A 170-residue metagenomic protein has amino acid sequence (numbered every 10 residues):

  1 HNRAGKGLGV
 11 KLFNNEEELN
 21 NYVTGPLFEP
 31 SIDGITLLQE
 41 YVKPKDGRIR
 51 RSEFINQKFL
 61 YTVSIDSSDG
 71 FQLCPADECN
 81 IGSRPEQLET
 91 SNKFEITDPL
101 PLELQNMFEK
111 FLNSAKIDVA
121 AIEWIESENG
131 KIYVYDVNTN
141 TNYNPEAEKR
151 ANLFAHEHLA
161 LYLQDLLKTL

Functional and structural regions predicted by a protein language model:
A4, Q57, S127-G130: Short strand-connecting beta-turns/loops that link adjacent beta-strands
K6-G9, P145-E146: A short acidic, helix-capping loop that chelates divalent metal ions and anchors anionic groups
L8-L112: Phosphate-binding site of ATP-dependent enzymes
L37, L60-Y61, A120, Y133-Y135: Protein kinase-like catalytic core scaffold
D46, D118-V119: Residues that act as N-cap/strand-start positions at coil-to-secondary-structure junctions
D98-P99, N113-I117, E126-L170: C-terminal active-site "lid" helix and adjoining low-complexity regulatory extension at the edge of ATP-using catalytic
I122-W124: Hydrophobic residue at the +6 position relative to the catalytic HRD Asp in the kinase catalytic loop
